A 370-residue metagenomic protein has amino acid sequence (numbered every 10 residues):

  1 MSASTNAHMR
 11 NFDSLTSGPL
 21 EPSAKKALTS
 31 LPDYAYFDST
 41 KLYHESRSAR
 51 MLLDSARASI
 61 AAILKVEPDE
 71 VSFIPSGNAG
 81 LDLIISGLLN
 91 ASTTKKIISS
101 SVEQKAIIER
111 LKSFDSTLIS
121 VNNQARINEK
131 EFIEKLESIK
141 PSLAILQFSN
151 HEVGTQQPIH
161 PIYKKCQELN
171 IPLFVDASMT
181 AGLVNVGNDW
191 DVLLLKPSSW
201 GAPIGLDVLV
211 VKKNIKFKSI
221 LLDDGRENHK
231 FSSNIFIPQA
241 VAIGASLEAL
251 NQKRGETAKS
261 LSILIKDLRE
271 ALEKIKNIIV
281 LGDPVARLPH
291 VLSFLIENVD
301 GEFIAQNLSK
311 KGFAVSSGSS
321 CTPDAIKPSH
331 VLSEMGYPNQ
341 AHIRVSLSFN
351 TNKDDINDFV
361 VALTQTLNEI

Functional and structural regions predicted by a protein language model:
M1-I370: Pyridoxal 5′-phosphate
